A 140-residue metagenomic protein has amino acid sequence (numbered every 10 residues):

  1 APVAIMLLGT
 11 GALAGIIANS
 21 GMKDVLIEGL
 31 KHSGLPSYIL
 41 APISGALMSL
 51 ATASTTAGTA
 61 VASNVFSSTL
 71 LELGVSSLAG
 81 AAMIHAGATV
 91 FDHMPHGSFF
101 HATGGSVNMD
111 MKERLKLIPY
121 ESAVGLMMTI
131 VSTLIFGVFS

Functional and structural regions predicted by a protein language model:
A1-G9, N19-H32: Hydrophobic transmembrane alpha-helices of multi-pass solute/ion transporters
A4, Y38-I43, L115-P119, A123: Hydrophobic alpha-helical transmembrane segments
L7-A12, I17, H32-S77, I84-H85: Hydrophobic alpha-helical transmembrane segments of multi-pass integral membrane proteins, predominantly secondary
G15-L26, T133-S140: Transmembrane helix-loop junctions in multi-pass membrane proteins
V25, T56-T69, S98-M109: Re-entrant/interfacial helical elements at transmembrane boundaries that shape and gate the permeation pathway
V25-H32, S67-E72, K112, K116: Short amphipathic alpha-helical coupling elements at transmembrane boundaries
S77-L78, M111: Alpha-helix N-cap/start motif
G87-S140: Juxtamembrane and boundary regions of transmembrane helices in multi-pass small-molecule transporters and channels
